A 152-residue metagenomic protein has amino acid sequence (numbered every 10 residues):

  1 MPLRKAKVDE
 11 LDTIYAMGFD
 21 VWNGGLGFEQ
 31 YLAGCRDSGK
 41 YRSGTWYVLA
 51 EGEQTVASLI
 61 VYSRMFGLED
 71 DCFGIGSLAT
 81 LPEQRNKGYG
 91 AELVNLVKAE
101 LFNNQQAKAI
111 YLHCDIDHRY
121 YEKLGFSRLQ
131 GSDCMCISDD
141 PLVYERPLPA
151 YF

Functional and structural regions predicted by a protein language model:
M1-R36, Y41-A50, T55-V56, S132 (+1 more regions): Short amphipathic alpha-helix that is part of the acyltransferase structural core
A6, L112-H113: Small/polar loops that bind or transfer phosphate-bearing groups
V48, Q54-R64, D71-A79: Conserved beta-strand in the GNAT
R64-F66, E83, D117: Short coil/turn motifs at secondary-structure junctions
A79, G88, G125: Conserved functional loop/turn residues at catalytic and ligand-binding sites
Q84-L96: Conserved acetyl-CoA pyrophosphate-binding loop and the N-cap/start of the following alpha-helix in GNAT-like
Q106-K108, C114-S138: Conserved active-site alpha-helix within GNAT-family acetyltransferase domains
